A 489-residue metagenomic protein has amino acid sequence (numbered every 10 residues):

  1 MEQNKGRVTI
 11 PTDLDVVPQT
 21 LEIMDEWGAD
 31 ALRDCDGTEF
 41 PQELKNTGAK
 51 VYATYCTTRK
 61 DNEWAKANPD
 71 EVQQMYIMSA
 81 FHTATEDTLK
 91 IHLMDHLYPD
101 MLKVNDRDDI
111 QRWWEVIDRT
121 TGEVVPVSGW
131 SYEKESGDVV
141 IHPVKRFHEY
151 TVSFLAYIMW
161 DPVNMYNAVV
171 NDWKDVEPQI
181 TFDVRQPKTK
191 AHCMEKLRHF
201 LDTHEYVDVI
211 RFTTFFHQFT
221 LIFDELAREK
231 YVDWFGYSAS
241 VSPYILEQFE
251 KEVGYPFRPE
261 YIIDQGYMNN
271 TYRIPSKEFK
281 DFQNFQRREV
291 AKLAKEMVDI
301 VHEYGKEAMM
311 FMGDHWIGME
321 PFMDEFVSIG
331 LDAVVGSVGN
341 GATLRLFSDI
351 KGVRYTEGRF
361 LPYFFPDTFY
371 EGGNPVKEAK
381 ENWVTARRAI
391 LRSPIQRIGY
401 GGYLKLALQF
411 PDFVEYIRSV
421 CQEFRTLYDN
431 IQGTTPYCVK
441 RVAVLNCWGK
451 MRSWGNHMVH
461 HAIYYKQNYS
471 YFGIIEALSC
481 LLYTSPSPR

Functional and structural regions predicted by a protein language model:
E2-T20: Boundary/entry segment of secreted carbohydrate-active catalytic domains
E2-V8, P162-Q179, G358-F369: N-terminal small/glycine-rich loop or linker at the start of catalytic domains across soluble metabolic enzymes
P11-L14, T181-K190, Y370-E378: Active-site mouth loops of central-metabolism enzymes
V16-E43, T47, H199-R211, A386 (+2 more regions): Catalytic domains of carbohydrate-active enzymes, especially glycoside hydrolases
W27, E43-L44, E63-N68, L197-R198 (+6 more regions): Hydrophobic targeting/anchoring helices
G37-Q74, L226-D233, M297-I300: Aromatic-lined substrate-binding rim segments of carbohydrate-active enzymes
P69-S328, L346, Q432: Polysaccharide-binding and catalytic clefts of secreted carbohydrate-active enzymes
Y483-P488: Conserved small/polar residues in nucleotide/adenosyl-binding loops
